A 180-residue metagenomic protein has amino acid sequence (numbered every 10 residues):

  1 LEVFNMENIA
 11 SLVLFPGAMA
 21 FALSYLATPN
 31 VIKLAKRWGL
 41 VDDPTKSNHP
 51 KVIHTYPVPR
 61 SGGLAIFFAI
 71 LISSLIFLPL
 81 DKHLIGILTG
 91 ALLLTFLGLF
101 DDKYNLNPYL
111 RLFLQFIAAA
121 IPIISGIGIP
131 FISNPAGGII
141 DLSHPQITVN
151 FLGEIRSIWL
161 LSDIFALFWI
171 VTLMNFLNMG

Functional and structural regions predicted by a protein language model:
V3-G180: "…together with the soluble PPM/PP2C metallo-phosphatase catalytic core" -> "…together with the soluble PPM/PP2C
